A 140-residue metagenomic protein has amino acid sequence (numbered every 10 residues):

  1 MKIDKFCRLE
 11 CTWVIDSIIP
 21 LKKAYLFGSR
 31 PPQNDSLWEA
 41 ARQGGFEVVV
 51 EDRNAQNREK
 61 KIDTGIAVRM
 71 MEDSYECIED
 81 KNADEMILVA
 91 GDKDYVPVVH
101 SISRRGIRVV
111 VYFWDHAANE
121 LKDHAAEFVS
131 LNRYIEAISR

Functional and structural regions predicted by a protein language model:
M1-I62, V68, S103-R108, Y112-H116: Domain-level signal for Mg2+-assisted phosphodiester chemistry and nucleotide/NA-binding surfaces in nucleic-acid
K22-A24, D84, A126: Conserved acidic residues
L26, M70, D92, A125: A residue-level signal for conserved active-site and pocket-lining positions in enzyme catalytic cores
S36, R69, P97-V98, E120: Phosphate- and divalent-cation-binding pockets in alpha/beta enzyme and binding domains that engage nucleotide-derived
E47, M86, F128-V129: Short, well-ordered beta-strand core segments
Q56-V89: Internal catalytic-core helix/loop-beta-alpha segment that presents or stabilizes conserved functional determinants
D80-H116: Active-site histidine-anchored catalytic micro-motif
S101-R140: Acidic, PIN/NYN-like endoribonuclease modules and their adjacent C-terminal/linker elements
